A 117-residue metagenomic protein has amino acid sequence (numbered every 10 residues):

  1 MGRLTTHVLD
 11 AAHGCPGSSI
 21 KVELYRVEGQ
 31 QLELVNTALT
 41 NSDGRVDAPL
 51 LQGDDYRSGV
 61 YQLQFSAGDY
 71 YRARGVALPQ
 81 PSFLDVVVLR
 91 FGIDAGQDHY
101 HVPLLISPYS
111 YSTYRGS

Functional and structural regions predicted by a protein language model:
G2-G92, H101-P103: Beta-strand-dominated extracellular/periplasmic modules and repeats in secreted or surface-exposed proteins
D94-S117: Compositionally biased low-complexity segments at domain edges in trafficked proteins and select soluble regulators
